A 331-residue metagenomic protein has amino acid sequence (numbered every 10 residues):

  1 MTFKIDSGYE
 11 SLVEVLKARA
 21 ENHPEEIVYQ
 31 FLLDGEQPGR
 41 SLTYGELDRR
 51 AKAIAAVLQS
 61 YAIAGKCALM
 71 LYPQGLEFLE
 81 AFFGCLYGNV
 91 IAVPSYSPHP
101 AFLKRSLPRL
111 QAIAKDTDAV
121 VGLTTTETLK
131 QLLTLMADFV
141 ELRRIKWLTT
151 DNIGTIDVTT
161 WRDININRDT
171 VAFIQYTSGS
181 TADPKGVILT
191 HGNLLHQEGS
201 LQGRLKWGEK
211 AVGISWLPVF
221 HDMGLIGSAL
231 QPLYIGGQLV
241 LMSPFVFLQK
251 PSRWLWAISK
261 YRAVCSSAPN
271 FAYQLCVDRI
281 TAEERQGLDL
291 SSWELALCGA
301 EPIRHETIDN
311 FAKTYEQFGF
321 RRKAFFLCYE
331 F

Functional and structural regions predicted by a protein language model:
V15-L42, V171-I174, T181, E330: AMP-dependent adenylate-forming
P24-I27, W147-L148, T155-Y176, A182-D183 (+3 more regions): Conserved pre-ATP/AMP-binding loop-to-beta segment of ANL
E25-E80, P100-P108, T155, T160-N165 (+1 more regions): Conserved AMP-binding/adenylate-forming core of the ANL superfamily
A68, C85, V171, T177-S180 (+4 more regions): Conserved S/T- and glycine-rich ATP-binding loop of Class I adenylate-forming
A68, G75-P100, A112-V121, A211-V212 (+2 more regions): A short helix-loop-beta submotif of the ANL/AMP-binding
I91-V158, P269-N270, L275: Structural core segment of the AMP-binding/adenylate-forming
L195-V212, D222-V264, R279-E283: Conserved AMP-binding/adenylation subdomain of ANL enzymes
A263-S267, R279-F331: Gly/Ser/Thr-rich phosphate-binding loop
